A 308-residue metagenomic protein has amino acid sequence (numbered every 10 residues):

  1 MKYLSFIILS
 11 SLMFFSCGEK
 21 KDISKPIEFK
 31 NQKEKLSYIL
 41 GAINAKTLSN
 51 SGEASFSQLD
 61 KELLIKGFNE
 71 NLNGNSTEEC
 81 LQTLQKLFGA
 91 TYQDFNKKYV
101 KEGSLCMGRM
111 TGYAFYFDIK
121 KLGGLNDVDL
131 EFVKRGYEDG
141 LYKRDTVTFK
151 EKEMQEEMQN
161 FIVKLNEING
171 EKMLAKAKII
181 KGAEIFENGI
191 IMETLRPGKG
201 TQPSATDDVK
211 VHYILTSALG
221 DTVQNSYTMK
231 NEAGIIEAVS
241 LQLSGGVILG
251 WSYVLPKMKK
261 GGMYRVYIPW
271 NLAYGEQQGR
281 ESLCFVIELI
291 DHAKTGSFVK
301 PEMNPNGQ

Functional and structural regions predicted by a protein language model:
M1-L4: Positively charged n-region of N-terminal signal peptides that target proteins for export
S10-S16: Hydrophobic h-region of N-terminal signal peptides that target proteins for export in Gram-negative bacteria
C17-Q308: Cross-family detector of peptidyl-prolyl cis-trans isomerase
